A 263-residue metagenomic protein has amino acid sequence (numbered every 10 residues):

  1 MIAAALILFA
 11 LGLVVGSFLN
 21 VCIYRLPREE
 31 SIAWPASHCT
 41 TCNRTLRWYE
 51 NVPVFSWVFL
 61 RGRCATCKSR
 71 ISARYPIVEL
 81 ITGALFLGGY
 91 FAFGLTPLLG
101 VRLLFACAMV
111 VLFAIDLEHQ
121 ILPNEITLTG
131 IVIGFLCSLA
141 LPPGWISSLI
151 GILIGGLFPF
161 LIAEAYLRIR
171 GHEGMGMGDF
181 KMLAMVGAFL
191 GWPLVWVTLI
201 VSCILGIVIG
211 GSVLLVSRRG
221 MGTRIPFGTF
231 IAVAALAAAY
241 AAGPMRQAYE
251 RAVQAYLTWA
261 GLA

Functional and structural regions predicted by a protein language model:
M1-P27, L122-N124: Long, highly hydrophobic alpha-helical transmembrane signal-anchor segments
L8, L98-L99, L104-L205, A248-A263: Functional transmembrane core segments of multi-pass inner-membrane proteins
L19, I23, L85, G89 (+10 more regions): Alpha-helical membrane-inserting segments
L19-R74, F227: Membrane-proximal soluble regions of multi-pass membrane proteins
N20-L26, R61-S69, M109-I121, L161-E173 (+1 more regions): C-terminal ends of transmembrane helices
A73-L80, N124: Select subsegments of transmembrane alpha-helices in polytopic membrane proteins, especially boundary-proximal
G176-G178, G211-A237: Interfacial loop-to-transmembrane junctions
P193-T223: Conserved post-catalytic alpha-helical subdomain immediately downstream of the catalytic base and nucleotide-binding
